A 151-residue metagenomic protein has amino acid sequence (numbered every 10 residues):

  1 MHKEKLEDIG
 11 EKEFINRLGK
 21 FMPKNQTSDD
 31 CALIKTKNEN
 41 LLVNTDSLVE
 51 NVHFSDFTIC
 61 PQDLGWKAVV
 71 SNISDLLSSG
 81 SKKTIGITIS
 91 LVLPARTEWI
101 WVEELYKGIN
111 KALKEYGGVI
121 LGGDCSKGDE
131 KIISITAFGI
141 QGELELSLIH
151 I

Functional and structural regions predicted by a protein language model:
M1-C60, I89, N110-A112: Extreme N-terminal cap/leader segments of soluble proteins
E7-E11, Q26, P61-G65, V69 (+2 more regions): Generic structural signal for well-ordered, non-membrane alpha-helical segments in soluble metabolic enzymes
E50-S79: Active-site cofactor/substrate anionic-group-binding motifs, chiefly glycine- and Lys/Arg-rich phosphate-binding loops
V69, I73-I140: A glycine-rich phosphate/pyrophosphate-binding beta-strand-loop-alpha-helix module
G142-L146: Short helix-loop capping/hinge motifs at secondary-structure junctions, enriched in acidic/polar residues
I149-I151: Conserved small/polar residues in nucleotide/adenosyl-binding loops
